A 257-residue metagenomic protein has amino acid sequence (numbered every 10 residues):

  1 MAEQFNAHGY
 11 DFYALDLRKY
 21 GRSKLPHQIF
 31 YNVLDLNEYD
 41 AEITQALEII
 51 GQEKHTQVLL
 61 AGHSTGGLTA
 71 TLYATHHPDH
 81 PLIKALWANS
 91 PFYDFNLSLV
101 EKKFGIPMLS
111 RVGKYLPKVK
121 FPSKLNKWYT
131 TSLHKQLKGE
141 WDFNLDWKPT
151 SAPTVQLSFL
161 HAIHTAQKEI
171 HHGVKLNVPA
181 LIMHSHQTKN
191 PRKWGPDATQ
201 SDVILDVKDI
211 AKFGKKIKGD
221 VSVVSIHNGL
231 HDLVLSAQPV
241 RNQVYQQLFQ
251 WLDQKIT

Functional and structural regions predicted by a protein language model:
M1, D16-Y20, F92, H227-L230: Short beta-to-alpha linker loops that shape the active-site pocket of alpha/beta-hydrolase fold enzymes
A2-P26: Conserved alpha/beta-hydrolase
Y13-L15, N89, V224: The conserved SAM/SAH-binding core of class I Rossmann-like methyltransferase domains, concentrating on the hydrophobic
G21-Q57, V240: Catalytic nucleophile-loop/oxyanion-hole region of alpha/beta-hydrolase and closely related hydrolase-like folds
A61, T65, T69-V155: Alpha/beta-hydrolase-fold enzymes
F121-V221, S225: Serine-hydrolase catalytic core
D220-T257: Catalytic active-site module of serine/aspartate enzymes centered on a nucleophile-bearing elbow/loop
